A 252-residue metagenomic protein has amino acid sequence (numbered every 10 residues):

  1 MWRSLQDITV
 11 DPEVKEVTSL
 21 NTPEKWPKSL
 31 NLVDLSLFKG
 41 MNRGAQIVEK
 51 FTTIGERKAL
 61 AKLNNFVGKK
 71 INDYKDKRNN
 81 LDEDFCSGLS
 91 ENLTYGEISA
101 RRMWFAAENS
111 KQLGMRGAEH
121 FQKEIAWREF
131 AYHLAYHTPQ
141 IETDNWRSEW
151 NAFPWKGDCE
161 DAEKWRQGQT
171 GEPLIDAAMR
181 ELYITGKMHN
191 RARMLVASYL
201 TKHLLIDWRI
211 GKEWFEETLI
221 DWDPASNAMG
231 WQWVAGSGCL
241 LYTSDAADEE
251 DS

Functional and structural regions predicted by a protein language model:
M1-N145, S252: Glycine/tryptophan-enriched, flexible segments
D84-S244: Active-site-proximal binding-pocket segments
Y242-S252: Single conserved hydrophobic/aromatic residue that forms the stacking wall/gate of nucleotide- or nucleobase-binding
